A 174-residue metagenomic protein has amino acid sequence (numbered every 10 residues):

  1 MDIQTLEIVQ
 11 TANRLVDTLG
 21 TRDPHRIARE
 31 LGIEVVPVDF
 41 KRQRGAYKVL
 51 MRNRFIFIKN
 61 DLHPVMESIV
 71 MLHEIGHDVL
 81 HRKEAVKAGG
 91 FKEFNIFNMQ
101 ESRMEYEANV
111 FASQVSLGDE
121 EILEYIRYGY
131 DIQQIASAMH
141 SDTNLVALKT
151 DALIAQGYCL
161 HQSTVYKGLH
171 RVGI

Functional and structural regions predicted by a protein language model:
M1-I174: Active-site hotspot residues in diverse enzymes, especially metal/ion-binding acidic/histidine motifs
